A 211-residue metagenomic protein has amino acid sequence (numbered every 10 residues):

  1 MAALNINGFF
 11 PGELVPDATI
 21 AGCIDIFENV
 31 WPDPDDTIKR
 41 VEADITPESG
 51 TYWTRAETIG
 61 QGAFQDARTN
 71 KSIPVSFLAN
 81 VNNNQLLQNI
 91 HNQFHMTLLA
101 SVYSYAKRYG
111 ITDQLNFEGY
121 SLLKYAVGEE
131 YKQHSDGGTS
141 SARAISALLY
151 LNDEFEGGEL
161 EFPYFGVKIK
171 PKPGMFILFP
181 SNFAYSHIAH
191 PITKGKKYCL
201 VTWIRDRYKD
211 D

Functional and structural regions predicted by a protein language model:
M1-F176, A184-D211: Fe(II)/2-oxoglutarate oxygenase catalytic core
